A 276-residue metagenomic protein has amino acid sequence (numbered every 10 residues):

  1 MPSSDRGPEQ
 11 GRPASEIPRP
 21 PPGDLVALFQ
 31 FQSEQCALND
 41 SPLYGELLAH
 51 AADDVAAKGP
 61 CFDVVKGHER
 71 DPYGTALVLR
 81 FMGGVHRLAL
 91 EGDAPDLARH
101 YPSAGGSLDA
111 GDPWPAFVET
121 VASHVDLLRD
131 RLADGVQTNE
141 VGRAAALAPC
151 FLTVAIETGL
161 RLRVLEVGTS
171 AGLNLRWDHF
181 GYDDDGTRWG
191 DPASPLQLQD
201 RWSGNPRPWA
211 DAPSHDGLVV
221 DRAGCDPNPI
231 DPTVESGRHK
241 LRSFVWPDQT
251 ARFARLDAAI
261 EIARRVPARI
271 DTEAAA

Functional and structural regions predicted by a protein language model:
P2-L147, L160: A short N-terminal interaction module
G67, D71-P72, L88-T120, H124 (+2 more regions): Class I S-adenosyl-L-methionine-dependent methyltransferase module
E273-A276: Conserved SAM/SAH-binding loop
